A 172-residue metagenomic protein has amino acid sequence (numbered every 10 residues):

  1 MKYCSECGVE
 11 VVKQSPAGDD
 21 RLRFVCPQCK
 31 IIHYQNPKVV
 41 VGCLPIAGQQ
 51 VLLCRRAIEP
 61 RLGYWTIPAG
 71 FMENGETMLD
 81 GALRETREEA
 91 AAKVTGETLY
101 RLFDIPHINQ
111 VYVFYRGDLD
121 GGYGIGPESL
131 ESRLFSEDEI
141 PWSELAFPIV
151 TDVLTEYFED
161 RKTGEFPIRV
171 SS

Functional and structural regions predicted by a protein language model:
M1-G42: Acidic, metal-coordinating catalytic segment for phosphate/diphosphate chemistry, firing primarily on the Nudix
Y3, R23, L44, L53 (+2 more regions): Conserved hydrophobic/aromatic beta-strand scaffold that supports enzyme active sites
S5, V12-K13, P27, L52 (+3 more regions): Nucleotide phosphate-binding site architecture
V9, I31, Q49-Q50, A92 (+1 more regions): Well-ordered beta-strand scaffold positions
R21, N36-V40, I46-G48, P60-L62 (+3 more regions): Short connector loops at helix/strand junctions that flank enzyme active sites, especially segments positioning acidic
Q28, R56, A69, G117 (+1 more regions): Active-site donor-binding loop signature of nucleotide-sugar glycosyltransferases
I46-E88: Conserved Nudix-box catalytic region and its N-terminal flanking loop in Nudix hydrolases and closely related
M72-E156, D160, G164-S171: Unchanged
